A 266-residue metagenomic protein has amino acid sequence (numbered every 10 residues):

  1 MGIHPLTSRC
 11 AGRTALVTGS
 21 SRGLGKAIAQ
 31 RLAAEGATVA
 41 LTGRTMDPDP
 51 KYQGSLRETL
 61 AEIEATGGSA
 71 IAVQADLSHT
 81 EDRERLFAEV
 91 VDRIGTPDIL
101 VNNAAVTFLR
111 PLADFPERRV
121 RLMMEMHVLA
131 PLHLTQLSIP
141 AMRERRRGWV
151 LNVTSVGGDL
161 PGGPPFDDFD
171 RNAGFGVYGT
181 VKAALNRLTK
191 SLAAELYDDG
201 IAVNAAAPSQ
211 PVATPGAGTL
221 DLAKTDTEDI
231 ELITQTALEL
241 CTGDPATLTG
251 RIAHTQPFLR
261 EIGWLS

Functional and structural regions predicted by a protein language model:
T14, S21-R22, T45: Conserved glycine-rich cofactor-binding loop
L32, T96, V150, N186 (+3 more regions): Conserved Rossmann-fold SDR core element
E35-E58: Conserved glycine-rich Rossmann-like NAD(P)H-binding loop of the short-chain dehydrogenase/reductase
P111-L112, R119-R121: Substrate-binding pocket helix/loop in short-chain dehydrogenase/reductase
T135-Q136, K190: A short, exposed helix-loop element centered on a Lys and neighboring polar residues
L151-A184, T189-D198, Q210-V212: Catalytic loop of short-chain dehydrogenase/reductase
A183, D198-D199, A205-A206, L222-S266: C-terminal helical subdomain
